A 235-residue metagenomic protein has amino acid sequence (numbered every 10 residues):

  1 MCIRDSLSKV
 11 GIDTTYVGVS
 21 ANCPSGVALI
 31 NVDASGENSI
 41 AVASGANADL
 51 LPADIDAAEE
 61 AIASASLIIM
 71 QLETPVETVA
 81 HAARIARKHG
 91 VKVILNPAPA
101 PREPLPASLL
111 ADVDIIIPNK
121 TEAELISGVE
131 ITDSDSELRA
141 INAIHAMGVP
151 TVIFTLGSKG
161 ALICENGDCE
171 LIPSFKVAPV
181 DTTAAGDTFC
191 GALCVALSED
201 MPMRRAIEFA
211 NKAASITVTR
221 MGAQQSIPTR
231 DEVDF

Functional and structural regions predicted by a protein language model:
I3-S66, R84, V233-F235: Conserved N-terminal subdomain of the carbohydrate kinase-like
S8, R87, H145: Anion (oxyanion) recognition and catalysis
A41, L125-G128, T217: Residues that scaffold the ATP/ADP-binding catalytic core of kinase and kinase-like folds
G45-N47, A98-A100, T121-A123, F175-A178: Short, acidic/turn-prone active-site loops that include or flank metal/cofactor- and phosphate-binding residues
S66-R139, S158-A161: Conserved beta-alpha-beta core of the PfkB/ribokinase-like small-molecule kinase fold
R102-E103, A107, A111, S134-F235: Conserved phosphate-binding/catalytic region of the ribokinase-like
